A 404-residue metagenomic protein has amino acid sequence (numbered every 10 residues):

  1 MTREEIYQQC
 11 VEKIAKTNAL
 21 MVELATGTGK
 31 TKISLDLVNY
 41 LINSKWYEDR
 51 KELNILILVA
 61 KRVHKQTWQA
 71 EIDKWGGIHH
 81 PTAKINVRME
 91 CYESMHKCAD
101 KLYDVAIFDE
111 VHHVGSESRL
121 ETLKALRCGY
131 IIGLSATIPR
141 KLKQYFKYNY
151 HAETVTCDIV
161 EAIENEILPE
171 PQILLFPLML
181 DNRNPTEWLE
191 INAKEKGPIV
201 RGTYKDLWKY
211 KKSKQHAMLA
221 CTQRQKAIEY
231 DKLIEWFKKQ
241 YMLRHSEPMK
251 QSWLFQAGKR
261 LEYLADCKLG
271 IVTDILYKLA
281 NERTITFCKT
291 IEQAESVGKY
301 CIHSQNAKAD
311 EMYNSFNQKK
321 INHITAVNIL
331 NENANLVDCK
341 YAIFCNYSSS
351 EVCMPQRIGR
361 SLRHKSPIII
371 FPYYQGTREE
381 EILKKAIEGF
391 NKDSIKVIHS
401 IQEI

Functional and structural regions predicted by a protein language model:
M1-E23: Conserved pre-motif I regulatory segment
N18-M21, I159-R283, C288-K289: Interdomain linker/hinge connecting the two RecA-like lobes of the SF2 helicase core
T26-Y40, D49-I72, S118, I291-E292: Conserved Walker A/P-loop ATP-binding site and its immediately adjacent core in helicase/helicase-like ATPase domains
L58-L102: Inter-Walker segment of RecA-like/P-loop motor cores
Q66, R283-F287, E292-A334: Conserved helicase ATPase core of P-loop NTP-dependent helicases/translocases
Y103-I107, H323-V327, E332-S348, C353-P355 (+2 more regions): A short beta-strand element within the Helicase C-terminal
H113-Q172: Post-DEXD/H (motif II) to motif III coupling segment of the RecA-like Helicase ATP-binding lobe
R360-G389: Conserved segment of the helicase C-terminal RecA-like domain
